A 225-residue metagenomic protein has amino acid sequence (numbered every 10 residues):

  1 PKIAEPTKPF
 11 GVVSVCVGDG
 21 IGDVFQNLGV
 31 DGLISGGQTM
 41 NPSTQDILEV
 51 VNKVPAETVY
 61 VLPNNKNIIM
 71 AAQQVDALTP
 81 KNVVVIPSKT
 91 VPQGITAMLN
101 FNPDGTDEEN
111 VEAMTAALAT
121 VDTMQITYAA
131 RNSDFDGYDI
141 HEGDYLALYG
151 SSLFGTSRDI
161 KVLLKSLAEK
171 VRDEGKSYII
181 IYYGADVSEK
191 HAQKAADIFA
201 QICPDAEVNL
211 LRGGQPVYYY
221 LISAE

Functional and structural regions predicted by a protein language model:
P1-E225: N-terminal loops that bind phosphate or other acidic moieties and the adjacent beta-alpha structural core
